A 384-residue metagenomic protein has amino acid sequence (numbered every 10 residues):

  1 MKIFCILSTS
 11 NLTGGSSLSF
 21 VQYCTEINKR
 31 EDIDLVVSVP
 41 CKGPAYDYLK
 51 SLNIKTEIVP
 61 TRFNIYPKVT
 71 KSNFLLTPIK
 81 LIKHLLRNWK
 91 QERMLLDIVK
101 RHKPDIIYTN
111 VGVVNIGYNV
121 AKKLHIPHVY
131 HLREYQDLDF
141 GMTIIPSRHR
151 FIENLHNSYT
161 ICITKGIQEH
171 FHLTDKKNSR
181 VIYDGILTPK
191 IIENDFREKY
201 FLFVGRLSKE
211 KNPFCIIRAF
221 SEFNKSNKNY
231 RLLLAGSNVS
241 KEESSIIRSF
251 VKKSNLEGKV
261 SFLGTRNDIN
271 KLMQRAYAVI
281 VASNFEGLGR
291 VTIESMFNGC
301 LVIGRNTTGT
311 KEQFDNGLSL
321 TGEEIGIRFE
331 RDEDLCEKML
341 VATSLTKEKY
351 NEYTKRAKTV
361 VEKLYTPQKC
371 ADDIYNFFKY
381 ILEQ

Functional and structural regions predicted by a protein language model:
G14-T25, S208-E222, L232, E242-I246 (+1 more regions): A conserved mid-protein helix/loop that constitutes part of the nucleotide-sugar donor-binding site
V37-P44, V204, R231-S245: Glycosyltransferase donor-sugar binding loop
G166, G185: Carbohydrate-associated surface elements
S245-G264: Nucleotide-activated donor-binding/catalytic signature segment of Leloir-type glycosyltransferases, i.e., the conserved
T265, N284: Aromatic "clamp/platform" in nucleotide-sugar-dependent glycosyltransferases that forms part of the donor/acceptor
L301-G304, T308: Short hydrophobic beta-strand element within catalytic cores of glycosyltransferases and related nucleotide-activated
N316-E333, A342-K347: Conserved acidic donor-binding segment of nucleotide-sugar-dependent glycosyltransferases
K349-L364, N376: A short, well-ordered alpha-helix in the C-terminal region of glycosyltransferases
